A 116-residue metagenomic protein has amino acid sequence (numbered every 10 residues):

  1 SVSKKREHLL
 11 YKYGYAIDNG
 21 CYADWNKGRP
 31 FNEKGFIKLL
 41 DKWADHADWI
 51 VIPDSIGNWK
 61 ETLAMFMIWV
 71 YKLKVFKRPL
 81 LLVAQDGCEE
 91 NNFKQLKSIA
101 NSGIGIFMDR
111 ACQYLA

Functional and structural regions predicted by a protein language model:
S1-K74: Non-catalytic, usually N-terminal nucleic-acid engagement modules in DNA/RNA processing proteins
Y11-Y13, R78, S102: Short coil/turn segments at beta-strand junctions that form active-site/ligand-binding loops
L80-A116: Glycine-rich phosphate/ribose-binding loops and adjacent secondary-structure elements that form binding surfaces
